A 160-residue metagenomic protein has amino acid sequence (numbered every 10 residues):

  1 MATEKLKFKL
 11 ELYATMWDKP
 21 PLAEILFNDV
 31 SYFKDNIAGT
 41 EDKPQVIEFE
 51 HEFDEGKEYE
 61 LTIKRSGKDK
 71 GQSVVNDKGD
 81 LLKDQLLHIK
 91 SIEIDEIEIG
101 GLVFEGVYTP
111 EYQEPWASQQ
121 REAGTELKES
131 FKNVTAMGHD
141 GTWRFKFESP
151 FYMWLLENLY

Functional and structural regions predicted by a protein language model:
M1-L6, M16-P20, E98-Y160: Activation corresponds to long, low-complexity, non-globular regions
L6-F8, F53-G67: Noncatalytic modules at the cell exterior or secretory-pathway interfaces, chiefly beta-strand-rich lectin/adhesion
E11-L22, K68-G71: Extended, low-complexity, turn-rich repeat/linker tracts enriched in Gly/Pro/Ser/Thr and Asp/Glu that occur
D18-V30, N76-G79, Q85-D95: Short, surface-exposed beta-strand/strand-loop-strand elements in extracellular ectodomains
D29-N36, E98-G101: Surface-exposed loop/edge segments in extracytoplasmic proteins
Y32-D54, G106-W116: Extracellular carbohydrate recognition and processing domains and analogous Trp-centered ligand-binding platforms
E50-E60, E93-I99: A short, structured loop/turn motif at beta-sheet edges
R65-K78: Short acidic/polar inter-strand loop motif in beta-rich domains
